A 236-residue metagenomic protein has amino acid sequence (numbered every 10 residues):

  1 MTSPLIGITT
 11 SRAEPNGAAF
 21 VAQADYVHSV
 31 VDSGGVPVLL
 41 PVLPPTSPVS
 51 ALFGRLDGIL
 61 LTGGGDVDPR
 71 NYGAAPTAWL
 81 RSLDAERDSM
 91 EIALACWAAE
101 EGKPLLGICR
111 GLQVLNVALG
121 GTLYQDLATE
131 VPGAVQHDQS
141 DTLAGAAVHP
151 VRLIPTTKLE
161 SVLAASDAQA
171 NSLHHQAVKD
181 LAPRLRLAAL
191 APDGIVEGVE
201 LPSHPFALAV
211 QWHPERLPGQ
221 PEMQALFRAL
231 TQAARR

Functional and structural regions predicted by a protein language model:
M1-I108, N116-L119, Y124, A128-E160 (+4 more regions): N-terminal beta1-alpha1 cap of cysteine-dependent amidohydrolase-like domains
L112: The feature captures the ABC ATPase H-loop/switch
L163: Short, basic/aromatic beta-hairpin or loop at an interaction surface
S166: Flexible coil/turn residues that form the inter-helical turn or adjacent wing/linker of helix-turn-helix
L208-W212: Active-site-proximal beta-strand elements of phosphoester/diester hydrolases
